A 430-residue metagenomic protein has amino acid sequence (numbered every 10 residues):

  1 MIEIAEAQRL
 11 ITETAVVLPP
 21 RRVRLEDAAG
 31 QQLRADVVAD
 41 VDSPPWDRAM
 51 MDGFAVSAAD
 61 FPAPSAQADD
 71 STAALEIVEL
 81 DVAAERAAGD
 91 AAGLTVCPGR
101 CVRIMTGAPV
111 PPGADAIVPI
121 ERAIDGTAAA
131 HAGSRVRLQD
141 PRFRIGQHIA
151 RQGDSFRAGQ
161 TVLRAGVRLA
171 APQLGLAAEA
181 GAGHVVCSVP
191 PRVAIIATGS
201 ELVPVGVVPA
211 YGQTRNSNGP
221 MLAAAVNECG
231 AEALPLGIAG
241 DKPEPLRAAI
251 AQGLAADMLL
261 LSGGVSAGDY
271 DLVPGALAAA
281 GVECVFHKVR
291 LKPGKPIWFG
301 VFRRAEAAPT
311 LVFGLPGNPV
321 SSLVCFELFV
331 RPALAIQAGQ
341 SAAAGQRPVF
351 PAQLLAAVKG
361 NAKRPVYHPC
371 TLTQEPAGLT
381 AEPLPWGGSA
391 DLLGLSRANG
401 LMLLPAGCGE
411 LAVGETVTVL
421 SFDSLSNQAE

Functional and structural regions predicted by a protein language model:
M1-T72, R103, R151, Q340-Y367: Short, low-complexity N-terminal leaders and the immediately following helix N-cap/first helix
I2, R21-E26, G30, A35 (+3 more regions): Flexible glycine/proline-rich
I2-E6, P20-V23, D27, V41 (+26 more regions): Conserved active-site and cofactor/substrate-binding residues in soluble primary-metabolism enzymes
I2-I4, A55-P235, A381, P385-W386 (+1 more regions): Short, glycine/charged-enriched hinge/interface segments at domain edges or termini
I4, G183-L315, P319-C325, Q340: Helix-rich terminal scaffold detector
A15-P19, D36, A58, V110 (+11 more regions): Structural signal for hydrophobic packing residues in well-ordered secondary-structure cores of soluble enzyme domains
W46-D47, A66, G93, V185-C187 (+4 more regions): Replace "in large, NTP-powered and nucleic-acid-processing enzymes" with "in large, NTP-powered factors and other
